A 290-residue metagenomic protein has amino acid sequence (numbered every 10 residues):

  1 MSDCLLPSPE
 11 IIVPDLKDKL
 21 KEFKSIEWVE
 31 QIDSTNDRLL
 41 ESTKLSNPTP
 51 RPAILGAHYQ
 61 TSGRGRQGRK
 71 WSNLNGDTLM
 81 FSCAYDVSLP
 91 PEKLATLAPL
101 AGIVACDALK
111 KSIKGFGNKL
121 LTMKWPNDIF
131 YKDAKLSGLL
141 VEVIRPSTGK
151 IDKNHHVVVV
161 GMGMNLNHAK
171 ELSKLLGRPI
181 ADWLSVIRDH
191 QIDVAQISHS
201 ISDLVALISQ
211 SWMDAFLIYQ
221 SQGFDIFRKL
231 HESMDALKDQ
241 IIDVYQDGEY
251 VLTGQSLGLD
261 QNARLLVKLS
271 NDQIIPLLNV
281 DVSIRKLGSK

Functional and structural regions predicted by a protein language model:
M1-K114, K119, S137, R145-T148 (+1 more regions): N-terminal lobe of the biotin/lipoate ligase/transferase fold
S2-S8, L89-L120, Y131-K290: Long, positively charged amphipathic alpha-helical accessory segments at protein N-termini or as interdomain linkers
